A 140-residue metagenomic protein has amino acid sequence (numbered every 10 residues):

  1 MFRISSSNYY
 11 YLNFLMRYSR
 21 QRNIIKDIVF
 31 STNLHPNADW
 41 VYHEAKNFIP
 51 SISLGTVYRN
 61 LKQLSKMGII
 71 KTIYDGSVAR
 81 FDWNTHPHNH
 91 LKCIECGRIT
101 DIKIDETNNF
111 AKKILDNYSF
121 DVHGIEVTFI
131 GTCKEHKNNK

Functional and structural regions predicted by a protein language model:
F2-D27: Short alpha-helical segments that sit at the start of domains
D27-T32, E44: Short amphipathic alpha-helical elements of helix-turn-helix/winged-helix folds
N37-P50: DNA-recognition alpha helix
S53-L54: Short coil turns linking two alpha-helices in DNA-binding domains
V57-M67: Basic amphipathic alpha-helical segments that dock to polyanions
I69-K71, G76-K140: Non-DNA-binding regulatory cores of transcription-related proteins, predominantly C-terminal effector-binding
